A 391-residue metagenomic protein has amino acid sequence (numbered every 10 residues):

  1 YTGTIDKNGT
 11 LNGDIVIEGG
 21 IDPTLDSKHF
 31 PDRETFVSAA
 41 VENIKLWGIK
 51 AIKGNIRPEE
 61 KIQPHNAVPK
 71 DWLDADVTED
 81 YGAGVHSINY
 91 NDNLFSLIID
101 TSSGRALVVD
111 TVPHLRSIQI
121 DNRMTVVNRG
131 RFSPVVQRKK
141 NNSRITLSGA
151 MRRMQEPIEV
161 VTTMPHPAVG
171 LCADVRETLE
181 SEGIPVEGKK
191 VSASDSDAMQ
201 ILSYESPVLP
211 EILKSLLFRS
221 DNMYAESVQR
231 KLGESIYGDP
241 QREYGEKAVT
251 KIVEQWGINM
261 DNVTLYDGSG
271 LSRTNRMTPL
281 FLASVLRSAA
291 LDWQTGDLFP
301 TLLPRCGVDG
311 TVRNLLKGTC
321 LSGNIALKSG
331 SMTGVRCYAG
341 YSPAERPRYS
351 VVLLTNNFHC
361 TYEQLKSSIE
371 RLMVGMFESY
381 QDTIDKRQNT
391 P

Functional and structural regions predicted by a protein language model:
Y1-V85, Y90-D92, L97-I98, N142-Q155 (+4 more regions): Active-site-adjacent loops and short helices of periplasmic peptidoglycan-processing enzymes
G3-K7, I99-T101, R138, Y341-E345: Short, low-complexity Ser/Thr-rich regulatory SLiMs
T10-D14, A51-K53, A83-V85, D92 (+11 more regions): Extracytoplasmic
R57-R116, D121, N275-C320: A conserved catalytic-loop motif detector
I118-K139, T162, M199-E205, N314-E345: Short, Gly/Ser/Thr-enriched beta-strand-loop segments that form substrate-interacting elements of hydrolase/peptidase
T125-L298: A small/polar active-site loop signature that marks catalytic segments
E226-P391: Small-residue-rich helix-loop
